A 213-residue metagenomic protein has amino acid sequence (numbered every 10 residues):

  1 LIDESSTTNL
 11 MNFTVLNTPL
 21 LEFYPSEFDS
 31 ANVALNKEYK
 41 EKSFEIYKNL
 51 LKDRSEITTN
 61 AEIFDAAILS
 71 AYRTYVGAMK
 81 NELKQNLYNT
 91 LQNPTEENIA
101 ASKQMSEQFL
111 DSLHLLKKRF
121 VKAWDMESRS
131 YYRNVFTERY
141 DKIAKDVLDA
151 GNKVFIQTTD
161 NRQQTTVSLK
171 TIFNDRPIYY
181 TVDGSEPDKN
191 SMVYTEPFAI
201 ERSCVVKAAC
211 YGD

Functional and structural regions predicted by a protein language model:
L1-V154, T158, P177: Substrate-binding groove of N-acetylhexosamine-processing glycoside hydrolases
I143-D213: Short, compositionally stereotyped local motifs that mark structural "simplifiers"
